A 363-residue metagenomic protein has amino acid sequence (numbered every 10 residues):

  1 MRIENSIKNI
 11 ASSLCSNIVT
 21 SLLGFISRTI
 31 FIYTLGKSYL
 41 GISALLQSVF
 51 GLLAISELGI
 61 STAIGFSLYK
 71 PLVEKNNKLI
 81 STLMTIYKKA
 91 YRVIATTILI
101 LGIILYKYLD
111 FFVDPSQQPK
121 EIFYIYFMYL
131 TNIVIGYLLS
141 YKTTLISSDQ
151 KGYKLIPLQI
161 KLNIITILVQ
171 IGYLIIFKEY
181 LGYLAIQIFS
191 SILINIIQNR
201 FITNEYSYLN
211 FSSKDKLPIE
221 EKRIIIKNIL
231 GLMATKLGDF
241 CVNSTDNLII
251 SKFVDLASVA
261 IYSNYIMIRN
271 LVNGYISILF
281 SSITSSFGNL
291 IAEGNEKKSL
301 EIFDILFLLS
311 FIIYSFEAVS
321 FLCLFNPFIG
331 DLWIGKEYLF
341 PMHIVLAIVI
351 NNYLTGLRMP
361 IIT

Functional and structural regions predicted by a protein language model:
M1-I3, I100-I104, T144-S148, G152 (+4 more regions): C-terminal transmembrane helix end/exit motif
M1-S6, K120, L181-G182, I196-S244 (+1 more regions): Interhelical loop/hinge segments that connect adjacent transmembrane helices in multipass membrane
I3, I7, I133-L158, I176 (+2 more regions): Membrane-interface junctions at transmembrane-helix termini in multi-pass inner-membrane proteins
N5-Y69, L99-I103, N132, T166-I167 (+5 more regions): Signature of the first transmembrane helix
N17-V19, F123, F127, I156-Y206 (+3 more regions): Hydrophobic alpha-helical transmembrane segments
I42, N77-A90, I261, E296-I305: Membrane-interface alpha-helices at helix entry/exit sites of multi-pass transporters
L58-E74, S147-S148, Y206-Y208, Y265 (+2 more regions): Helix-loop junctions and terminal segments of transmembrane helices in multi-pass membrane transport/translocation
K88-D114, M128, I171-I175, L300-G356: Alpha-helical transmembrane segments of multi-pass membrane transport and lipid-handling proteins
